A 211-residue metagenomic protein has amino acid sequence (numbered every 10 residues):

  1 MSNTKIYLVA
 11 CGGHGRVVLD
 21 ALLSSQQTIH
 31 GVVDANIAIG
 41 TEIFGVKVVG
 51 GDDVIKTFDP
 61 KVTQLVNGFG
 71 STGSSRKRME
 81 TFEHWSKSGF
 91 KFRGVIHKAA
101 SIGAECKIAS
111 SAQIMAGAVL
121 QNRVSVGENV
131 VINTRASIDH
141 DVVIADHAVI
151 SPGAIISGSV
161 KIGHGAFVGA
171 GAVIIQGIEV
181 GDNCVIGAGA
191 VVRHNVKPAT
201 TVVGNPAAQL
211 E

Functional and structural regions predicted by a protein language model:
M1-H97, A207: Terminal amphipathic alpha-helical/low-complexity segments used for targeting or macromolecular assembly
G94-L210: Structural signal for interior beta-strand "rungs" in well-ordered beta-sheet cores of soluble enzyme domains
